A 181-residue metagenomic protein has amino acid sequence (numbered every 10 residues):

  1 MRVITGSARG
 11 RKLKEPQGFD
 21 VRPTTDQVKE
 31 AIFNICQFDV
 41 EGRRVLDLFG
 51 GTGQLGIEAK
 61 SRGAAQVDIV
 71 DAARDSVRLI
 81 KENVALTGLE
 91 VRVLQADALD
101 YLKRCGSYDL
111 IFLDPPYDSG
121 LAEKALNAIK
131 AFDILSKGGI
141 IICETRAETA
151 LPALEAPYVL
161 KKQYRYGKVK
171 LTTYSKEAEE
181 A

Functional and structural regions predicted by a protein language model:
M1-A181: Class I S-adenosyl-L-methionine-dependent methyltransferase catalytic core
